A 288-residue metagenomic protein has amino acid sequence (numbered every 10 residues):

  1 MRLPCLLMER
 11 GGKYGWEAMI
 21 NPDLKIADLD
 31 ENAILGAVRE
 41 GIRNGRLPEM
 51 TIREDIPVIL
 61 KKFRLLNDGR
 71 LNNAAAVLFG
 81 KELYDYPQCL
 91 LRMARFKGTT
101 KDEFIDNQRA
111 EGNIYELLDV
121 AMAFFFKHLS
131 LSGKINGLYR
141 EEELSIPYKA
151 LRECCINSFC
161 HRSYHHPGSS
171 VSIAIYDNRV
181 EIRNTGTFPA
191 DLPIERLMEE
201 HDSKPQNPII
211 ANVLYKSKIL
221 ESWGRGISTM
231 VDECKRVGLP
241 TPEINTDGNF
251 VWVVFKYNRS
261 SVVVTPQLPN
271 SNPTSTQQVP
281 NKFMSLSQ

Functional and structural regions predicted by a protein language model:
M1-S169, I175, R183-S203, G226 (+1 more regions): Active-site helix-to-loop segments that bind/position phosphate- or nucleotide-bearing substrates and donors across
K149, E153, V180-E181, P208 (+3 more regions): Feature representing long, continuous alpha-helical segments
V180-S217, V262-P269, P273: Glycine-rich/acidic phosphate-handling loop/turn and adjacent ATP-lid/helix of nucleotide-binding kinase/ATPase domains
E221-S222, T229-L239: Conserved glycine-/histidine-rich ATP-lid loop and adjacent helix of the Bergerat-fold HATPase_c
G224-M230, I244-T246, V253: Cytosolic regulatory/linker segments at or just downstream of nucleotide-handling modules in signal-transduction
K235-R236, T241-G248, V254-Q288: Short, low-complexity, charged/polar intrinsically disordered tails
